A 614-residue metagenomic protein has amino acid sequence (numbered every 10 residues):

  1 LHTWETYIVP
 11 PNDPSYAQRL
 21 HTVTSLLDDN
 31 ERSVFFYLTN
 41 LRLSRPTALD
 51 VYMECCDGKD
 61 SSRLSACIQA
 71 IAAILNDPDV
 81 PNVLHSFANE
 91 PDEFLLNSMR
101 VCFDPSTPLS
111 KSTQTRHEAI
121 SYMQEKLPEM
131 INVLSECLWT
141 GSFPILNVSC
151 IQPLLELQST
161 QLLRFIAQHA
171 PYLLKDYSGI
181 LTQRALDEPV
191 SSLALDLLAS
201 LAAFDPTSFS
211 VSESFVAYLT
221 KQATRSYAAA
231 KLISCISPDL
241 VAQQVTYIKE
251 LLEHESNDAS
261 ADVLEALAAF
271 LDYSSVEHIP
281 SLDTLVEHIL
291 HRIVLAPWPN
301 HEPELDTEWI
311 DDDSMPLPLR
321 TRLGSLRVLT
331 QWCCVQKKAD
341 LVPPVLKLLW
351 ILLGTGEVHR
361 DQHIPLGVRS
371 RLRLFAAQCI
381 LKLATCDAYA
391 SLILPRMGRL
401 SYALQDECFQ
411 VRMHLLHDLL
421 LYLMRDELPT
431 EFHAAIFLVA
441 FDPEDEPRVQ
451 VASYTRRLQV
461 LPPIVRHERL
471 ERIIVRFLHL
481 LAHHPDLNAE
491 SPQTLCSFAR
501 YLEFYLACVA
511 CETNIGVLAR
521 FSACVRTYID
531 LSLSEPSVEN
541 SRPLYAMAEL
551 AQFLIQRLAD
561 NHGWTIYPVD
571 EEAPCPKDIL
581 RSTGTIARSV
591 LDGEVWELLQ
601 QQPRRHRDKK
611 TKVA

Functional and structural regions predicted by a protein language model:
L1, R399-L438: Extended amphipathic alpha-helical scaffold segments
L1-H2, A17, R425-V451, V465: Repeat-solenoid scaffold signature
L1-T355, H359-G367, V449-A614: Long internal repeat-built scaffold domains in very large eukaryotic proteins
S44, L240, T321-R322, Y389-L392 (+2 more regions): Helix-boundary capping/turn motifs
Q183, L193-S200, E213, Y227-K231 (+2 more regions): Secondary-structure-rich domain cores
P206, T385-A388, Q405, F409 (+5 more regions): Short amphipathic alpha-helices and their capping/turn residues within compact interaction modules
V358, L366-F375, L383: Alpha-helical scaffold domains
